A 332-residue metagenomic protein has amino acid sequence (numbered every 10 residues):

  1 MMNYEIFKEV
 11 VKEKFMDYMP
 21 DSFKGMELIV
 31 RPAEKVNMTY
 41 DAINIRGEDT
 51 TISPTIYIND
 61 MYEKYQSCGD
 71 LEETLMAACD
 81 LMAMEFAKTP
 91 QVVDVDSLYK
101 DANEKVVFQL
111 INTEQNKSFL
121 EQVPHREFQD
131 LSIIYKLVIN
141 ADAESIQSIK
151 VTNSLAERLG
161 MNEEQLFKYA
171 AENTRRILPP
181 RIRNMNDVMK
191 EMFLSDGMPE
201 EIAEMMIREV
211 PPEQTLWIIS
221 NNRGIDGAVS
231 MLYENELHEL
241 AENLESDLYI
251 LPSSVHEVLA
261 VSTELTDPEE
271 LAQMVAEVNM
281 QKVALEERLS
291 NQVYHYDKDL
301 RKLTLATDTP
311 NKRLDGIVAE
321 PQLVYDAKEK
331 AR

Functional and structural regions predicted by a protein language model:
M1-D41: N-terminal alpha-helical "arm" segments
M2, N153-E157, M161, G224-M231: Generic amphipathic alpha-helical segments used as scaffolds and interaction surfaces in large, multi-domain proteins
N3-V11, T74, N162, L166 (+2 more regions): Short amphipathic alpha-helical segments
K8, E73-A77, M280-K282, D326: Basic, alpha-helical nucleic-acid-binding regions used in initiation and control of genome expression
E13, D17-D21, C68, L81 (+2 more regions): Surface-exposed polar/charged interaction patches
E27-I219: Charged, alpha-helical interface segments at or near domain boundaries
N222-R332: C-terminal structured domains
